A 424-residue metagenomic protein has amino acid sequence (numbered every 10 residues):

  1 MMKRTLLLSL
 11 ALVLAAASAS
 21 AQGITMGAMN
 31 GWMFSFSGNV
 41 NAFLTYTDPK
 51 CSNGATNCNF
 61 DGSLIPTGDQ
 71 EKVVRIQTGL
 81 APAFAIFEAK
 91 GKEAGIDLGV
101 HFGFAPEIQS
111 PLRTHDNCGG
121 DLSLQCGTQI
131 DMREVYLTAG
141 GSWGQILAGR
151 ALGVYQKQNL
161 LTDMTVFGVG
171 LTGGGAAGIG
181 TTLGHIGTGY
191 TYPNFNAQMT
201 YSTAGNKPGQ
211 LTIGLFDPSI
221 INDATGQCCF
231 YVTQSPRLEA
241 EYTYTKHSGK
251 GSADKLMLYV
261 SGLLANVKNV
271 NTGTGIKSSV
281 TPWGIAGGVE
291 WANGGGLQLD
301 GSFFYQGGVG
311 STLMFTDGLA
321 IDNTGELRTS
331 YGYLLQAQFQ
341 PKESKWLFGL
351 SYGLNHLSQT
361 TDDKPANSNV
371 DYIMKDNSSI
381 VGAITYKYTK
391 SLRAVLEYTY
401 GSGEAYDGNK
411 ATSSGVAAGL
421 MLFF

Functional and structural regions predicted by a protein language model:
T25-Y46, K72-I220, Q234-P236, T243 (+1 more regions): Outer membrane beta-barrel
G31, R75-P82, G127-M132, Y190-N194 (+7 more regions): Transmembrane beta-barrel outer-membrane domains
G38-Y46, V100-F104, R150, I213-D217 (+7 more regions): Transmembrane beta-barrel strands of outer-membrane/channel proteins
F43-P49, A105-Q109, G153-K157, P218-I220 (+5 more regions): Structural signature of outer-membrane beta-barrel domains
A89-G91, A139-G141, T203, Y244-K246 (+5 more regions): Residue-level signature of outer-membrane beta-barrel architecture
G95-L98, W143-L147, K207-I213, S248-L258 (+5 more regions): Repeated loop/turn-to-beta-strand initiation elements of outer-membrane beta-barrel proteins
A240-G382: Detector for outer-membrane/organellar transmembrane beta-barrel domains, recognizing the amphipathic beta-strand
T412-F424: Outer-membrane beta-barrel "beta-signal"
